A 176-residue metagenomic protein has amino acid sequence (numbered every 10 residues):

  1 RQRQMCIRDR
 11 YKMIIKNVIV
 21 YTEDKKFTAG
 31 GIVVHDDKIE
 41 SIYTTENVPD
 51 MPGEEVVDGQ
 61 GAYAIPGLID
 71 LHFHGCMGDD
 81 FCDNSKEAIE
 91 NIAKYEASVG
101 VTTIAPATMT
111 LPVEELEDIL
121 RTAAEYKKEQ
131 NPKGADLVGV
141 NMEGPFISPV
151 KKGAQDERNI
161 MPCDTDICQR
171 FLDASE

Functional and structural regions predicted by a protein language model:
R1-I7: Short, small-residue-biased leader/transition segments that mark boundaries at the very start of proteins
M5, I89-K94, D166-F171: Short, charged beta->alpha transition segments
Y11-M13, V20-I65: Histidine-rich, glycine-flanked metal-binding segment
M13-I15, D50-E90, K94: Replace "His-x-His-based motif
P49-G61, I119-G134: Short amphipathic alpha-helices and their capping/turn segments at secondary-structure boundaries
H74, E90-I119, A135-S148, S175-E176: Divalent metal-dependent hydrolysis catalytic cores, especially in the metallo-beta-lactamase
R121-E176: Metal-coordinating catalytic core of metallo-dependent amide/deamination hydrolases
